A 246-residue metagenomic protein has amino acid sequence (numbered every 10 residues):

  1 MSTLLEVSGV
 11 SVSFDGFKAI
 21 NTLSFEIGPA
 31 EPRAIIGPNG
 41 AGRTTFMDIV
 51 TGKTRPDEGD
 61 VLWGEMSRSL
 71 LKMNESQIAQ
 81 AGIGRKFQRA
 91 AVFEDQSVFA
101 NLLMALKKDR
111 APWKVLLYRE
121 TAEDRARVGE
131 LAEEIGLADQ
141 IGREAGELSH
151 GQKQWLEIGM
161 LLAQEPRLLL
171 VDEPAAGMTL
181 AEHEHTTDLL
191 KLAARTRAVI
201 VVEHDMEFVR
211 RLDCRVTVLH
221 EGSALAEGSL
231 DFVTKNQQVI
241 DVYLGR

Functional and structural regions predicted by a protein language model:
I36-P38: The feature captures the beta-strand-to-loop junction immediately N-terminal to the Walker
T51: Helix-to-loop junction immediately C-terminal to a conserved catalytic motif
G59-S69, A81, A226: Conserved ABC transporter NBD signature motif
L71-K72, L131-Q152: Conserved ABC nucleotide-binding domain
V115-Q140, D188: Conserved ABC ATPase "signature" region
L169-E173: Catalytic Walker B motif of ABC-type/P-loop ATPase nucleotide-binding domains
